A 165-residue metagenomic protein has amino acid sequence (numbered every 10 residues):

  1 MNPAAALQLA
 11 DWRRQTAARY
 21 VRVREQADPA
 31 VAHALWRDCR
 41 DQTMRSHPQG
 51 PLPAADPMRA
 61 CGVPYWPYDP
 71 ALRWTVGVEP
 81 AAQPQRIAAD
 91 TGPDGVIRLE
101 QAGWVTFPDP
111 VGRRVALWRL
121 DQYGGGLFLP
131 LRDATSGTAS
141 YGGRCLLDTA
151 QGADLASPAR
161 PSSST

Functional and structural regions predicted by a protein language model:
M1-G152: A compositional/structural signature for long, glycine/proline-rich flexible linkers and loops on extracytoplasmic
S157-S164: Low-complexity basic/metal-binding stretches
